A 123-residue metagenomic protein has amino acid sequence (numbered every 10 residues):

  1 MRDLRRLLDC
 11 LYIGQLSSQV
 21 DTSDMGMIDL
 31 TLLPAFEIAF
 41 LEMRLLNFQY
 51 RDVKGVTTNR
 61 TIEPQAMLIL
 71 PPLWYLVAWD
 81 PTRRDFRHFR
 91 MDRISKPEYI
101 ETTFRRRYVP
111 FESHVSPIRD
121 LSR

Functional and structural regions predicted by a protein language model:
M1-R123: Short glycine- and basic-residue-enriched patches
